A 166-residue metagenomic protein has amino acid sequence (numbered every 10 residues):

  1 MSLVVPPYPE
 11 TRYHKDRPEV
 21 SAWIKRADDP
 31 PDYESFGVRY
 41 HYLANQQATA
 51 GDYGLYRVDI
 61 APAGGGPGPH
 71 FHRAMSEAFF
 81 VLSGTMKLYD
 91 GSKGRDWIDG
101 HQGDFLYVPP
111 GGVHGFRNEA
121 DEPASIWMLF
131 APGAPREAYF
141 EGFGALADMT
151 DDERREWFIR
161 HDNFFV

Functional and structural regions predicted by a protein language model:
M1-L43: Long, hydrophobic/aromatic N-terminal blocks
A27-P69, M75-S76: A short glycine-rich, His/Asp/Glu-containing loop-to-beta-strand
Y42, L55-D59, A78, W97 (+2 more regions): Conserved hydrophobic/aromatic beta-strand scaffold that supports enzyme active sites
A44-N45, P67-R73, D90, W97-D99 (+1 more regions): Short histidine-centered beta-strand/loop micro-motifs that create catalytic or ligand/metal-coordination sites
A61-G65, G103, P109-G111, D121: Tight coil/turn sites that cap or link beta-strands
A74-K87: Glycine- and acidic-residue-biased ligand/ion/polar-headgroup-sensing regions
S92-V113: Short acidic-glycine-tyrosine-enriched beta hairpin
R117-V166: Double-stranded beta-helix
